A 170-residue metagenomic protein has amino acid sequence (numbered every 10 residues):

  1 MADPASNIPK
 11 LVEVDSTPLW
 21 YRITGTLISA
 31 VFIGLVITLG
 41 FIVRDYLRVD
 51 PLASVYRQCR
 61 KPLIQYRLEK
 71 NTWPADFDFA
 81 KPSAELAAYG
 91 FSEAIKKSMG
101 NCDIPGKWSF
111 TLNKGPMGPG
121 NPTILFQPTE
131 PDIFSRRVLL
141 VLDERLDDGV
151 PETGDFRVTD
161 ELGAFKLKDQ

Functional and structural regions predicted by a protein language model:
A2-V14, G118-Q170: Short, surface-exposed interaction loops/tails
V12-E85: Conserved hydrophobic/amphipathic alpha-helical signal-anchor segments
T17, T24-T26, T38, T72 (+5 more regions): Residue-identity detector for threonine
R22, V31, K97, D103 (+3 more regions): Generic detector of intrinsically disordered, low-complexity, polar/charged segments
P62-E69, E85-S92, V141-G149: Structured segments of extracytoplasmic/periplasmic soluble domains in secreted or envelope-associated proteins
L68-R136, D169: Extracellular/periplasmic head regions of type IV pilus-like filament subunits
